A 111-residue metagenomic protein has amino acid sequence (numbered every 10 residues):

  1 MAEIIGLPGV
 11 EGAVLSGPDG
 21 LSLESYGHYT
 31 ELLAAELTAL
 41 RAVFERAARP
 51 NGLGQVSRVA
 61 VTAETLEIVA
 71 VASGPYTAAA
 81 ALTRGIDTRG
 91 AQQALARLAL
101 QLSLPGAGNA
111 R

Functional and structural regions predicted by a protein language model:
M1-G12, D19-R111: Acidic, low-complexity cytosolic segments
